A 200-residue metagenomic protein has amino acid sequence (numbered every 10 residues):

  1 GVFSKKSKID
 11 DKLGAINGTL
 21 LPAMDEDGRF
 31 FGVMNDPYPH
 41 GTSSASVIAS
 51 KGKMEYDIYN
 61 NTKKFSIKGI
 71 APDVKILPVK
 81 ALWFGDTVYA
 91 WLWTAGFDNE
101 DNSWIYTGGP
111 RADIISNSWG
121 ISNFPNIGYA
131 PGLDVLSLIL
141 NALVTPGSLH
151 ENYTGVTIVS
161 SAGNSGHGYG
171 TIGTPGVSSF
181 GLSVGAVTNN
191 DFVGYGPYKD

Functional and structural regions predicted by a protein language model:
G1-Y89, I105-D113, F124-G128, Y153-G155 (+2 more regions): Subtilisin-like serine protease catalytic core
V47-M54, A90-E100, S118, I139-P146: Structured segments of extracytoplasmic/periplasmic soluble domains in secreted or envelope-associated proteins
F97-L133, S161-A162: Short acidic, glycine-rich surface-loop motifs adjacent to enzyme active sites
I121-V159, N164-D200: Substrate-binding/specificity loop regions of serine endopeptidase catalytic domains, predominantly subtilases
